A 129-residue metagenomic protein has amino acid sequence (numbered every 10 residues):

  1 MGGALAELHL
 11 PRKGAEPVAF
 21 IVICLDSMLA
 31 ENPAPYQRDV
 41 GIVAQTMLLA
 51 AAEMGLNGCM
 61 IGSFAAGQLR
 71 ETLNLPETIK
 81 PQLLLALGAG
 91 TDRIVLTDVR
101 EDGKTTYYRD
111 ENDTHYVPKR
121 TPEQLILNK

Functional and structural regions predicted by a protein language model:
M1-K129: Acidic, surface-exposed loops and disordered segments
